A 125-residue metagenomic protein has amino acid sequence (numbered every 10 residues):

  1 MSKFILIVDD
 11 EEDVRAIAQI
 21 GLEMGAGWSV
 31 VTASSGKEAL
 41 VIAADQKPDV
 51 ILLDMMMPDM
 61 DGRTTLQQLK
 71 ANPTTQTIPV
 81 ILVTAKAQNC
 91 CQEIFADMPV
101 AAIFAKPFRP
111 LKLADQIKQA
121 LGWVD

Functional and structural regions predicted by a protein language model:
I7-D9, A33, I51: Conserved sequence signature across two-component system core domains
E12-V31: Two-component/phosphorelay signaling modules centered on CheY-like receiver
T32-V41, G62-T64: Helix N-cap/capping motif at the beta->alpha junctions
Q46-L52: Active-site beta3 strand of CheY-like receiver
M57: Receiver (REC) domain active-site loop signature in two-component systems and cognate sites in sensor histidine kinases
T64, A87-F104, L111-K118: Alpha4 helix (beta4-alpha4-beta5 surface) of REC/receiver domains from two-component response regulators
K118-D125: The C-terminal output helix
